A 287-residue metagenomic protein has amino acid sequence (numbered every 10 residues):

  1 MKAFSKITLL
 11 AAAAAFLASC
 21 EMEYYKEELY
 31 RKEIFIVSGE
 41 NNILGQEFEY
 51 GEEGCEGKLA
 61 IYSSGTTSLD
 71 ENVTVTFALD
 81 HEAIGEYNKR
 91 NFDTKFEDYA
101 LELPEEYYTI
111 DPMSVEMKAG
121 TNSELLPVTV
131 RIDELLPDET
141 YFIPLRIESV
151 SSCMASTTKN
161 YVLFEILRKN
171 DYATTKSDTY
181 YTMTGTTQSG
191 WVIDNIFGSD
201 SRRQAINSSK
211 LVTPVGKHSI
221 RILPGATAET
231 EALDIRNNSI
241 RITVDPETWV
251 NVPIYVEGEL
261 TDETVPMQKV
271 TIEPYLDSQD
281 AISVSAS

Functional and structural regions predicted by a protein language model:
M1-T8: Bacterial N-terminal signal peptides that target proteins for export
F16-S19: C-terminal motif of bacterial Sec signal peptides marking the signal peptidase cleavage site
E21-E116, L125-F142, E148-S287: Intrinsically disordered, low-complexity regulatory regions in eukaryotic proteins
G120-N122: Disulfide-stabilized cysteine-rich extracellular repeat microdomains
